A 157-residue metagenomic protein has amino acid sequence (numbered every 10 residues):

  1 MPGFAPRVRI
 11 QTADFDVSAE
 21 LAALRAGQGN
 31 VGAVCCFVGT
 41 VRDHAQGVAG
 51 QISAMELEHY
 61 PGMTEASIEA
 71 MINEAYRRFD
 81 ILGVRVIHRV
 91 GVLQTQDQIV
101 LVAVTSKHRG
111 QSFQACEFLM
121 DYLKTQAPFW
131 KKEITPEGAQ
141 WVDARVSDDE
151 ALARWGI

Functional and structural regions predicted by a protein language model:
M1-I99, K107, Q114-E117, D121-I157: N-terminal, polar/charged subdomain of small-to-medium soluble alpha/beta proteins
A103: Extended hydrophobic
